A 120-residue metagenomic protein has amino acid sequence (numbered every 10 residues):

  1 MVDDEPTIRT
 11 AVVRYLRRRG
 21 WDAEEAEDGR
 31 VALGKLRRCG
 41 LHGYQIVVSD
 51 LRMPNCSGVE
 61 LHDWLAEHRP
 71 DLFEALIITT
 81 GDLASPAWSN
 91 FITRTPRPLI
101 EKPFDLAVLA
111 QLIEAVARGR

Functional and structural regions predicted by a protein language model:
D3: Conserved acidic carboxylate
P6-E24, R97, V116: Two-component/phosphorelay signaling modules centered on CheY-like receiver
R9, P54, A84: The feature encodes the CheY-like receiver
E27-V31, S57-L61: Acidic catalytic/metal-coordinating carboxylates
R37-H42, L65-F73, I92-R94: Conserved phosphotransfer cores of two-component systems
D50: Active-site residues of response regulator receiver
I78-T80: Hydrophobic/aromatic residues positioned on beta-strands within the core alpha/beta folds
F104-A117: C-terminal output helix
